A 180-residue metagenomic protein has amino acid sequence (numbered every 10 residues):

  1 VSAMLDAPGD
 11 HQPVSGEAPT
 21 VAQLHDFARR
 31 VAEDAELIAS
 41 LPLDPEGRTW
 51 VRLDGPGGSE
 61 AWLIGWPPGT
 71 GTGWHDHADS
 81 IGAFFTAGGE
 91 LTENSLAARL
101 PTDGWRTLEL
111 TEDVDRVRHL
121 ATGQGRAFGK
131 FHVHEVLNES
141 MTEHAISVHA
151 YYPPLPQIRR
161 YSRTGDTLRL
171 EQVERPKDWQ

Functional and structural regions predicted by a protein language model:
V1-A35: N-terminal leader/capping segments at the start of a protein or of a new domain
S40-P68: A short glycine-rich, His/Asp/Glu-containing loop-to-beta-strand
W62-H77, G129-F131: Conserved short histidine dyad/triad with adjacent acidic residue
P68, D79-P101: Glycine- and acidic-residue-biased ligand/ion/polar-headgroup-sensing regions
G73-H75, E93-N94, R118, F128 (+1 more regions): Short beta-strand His + acidic residue motifs that chelate non-heme Fe in jelly-roll/DSBH and cupin folds
A83, A98-H134, Q172-P176: Short acidic-glycine-tyrosine-enriched beta hairpin
A83-F85, T142-Q157: A short hydrophobic beta-strand segment most commonly corresponding to one strand of the jelly-roll/cupin
D166-Q180: Long hydrophobic alpha-helical segments typical of transmembrane helices together with their membrane-interfacial
